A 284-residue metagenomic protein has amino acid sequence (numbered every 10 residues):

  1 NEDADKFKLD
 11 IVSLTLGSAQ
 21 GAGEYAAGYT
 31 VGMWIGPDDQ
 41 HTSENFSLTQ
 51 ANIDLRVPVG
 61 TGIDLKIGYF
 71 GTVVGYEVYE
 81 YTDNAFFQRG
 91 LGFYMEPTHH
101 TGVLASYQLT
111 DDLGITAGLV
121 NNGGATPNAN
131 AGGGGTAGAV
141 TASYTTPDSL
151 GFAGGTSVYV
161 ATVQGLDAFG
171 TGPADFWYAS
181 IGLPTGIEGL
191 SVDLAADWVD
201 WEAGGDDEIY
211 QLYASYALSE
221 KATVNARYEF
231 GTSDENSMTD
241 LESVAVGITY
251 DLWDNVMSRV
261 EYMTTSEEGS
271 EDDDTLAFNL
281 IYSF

Functional and structural regions predicted by a protein language model:
N1-A125, G132-A139, S143-F152, Y210-L218 (+3 more regions): Outer membrane beta-barrel
N1-K6, Q50, A203, V246 (+2 more regions): Outer-membrane beta-barrel proteins and related beta-barrel translocases across Gram-negative bacteria
E2, S13-T15, V163-G165, V199-W201 (+4 more regions): Outer-membrane beta-barrel proteins, especially TonB-dependent receptors
D38-S43, V74-Y79, T126-A129, D167-G172 (+3 more regions): Outer-membrane beta-barrel proteins
N45, G134, G172-P173, D254-N255 (+1 more regions): Short glycine/proline-enriched turn or capping motifs at secondary-structure junctions
G133, A137-M238: Detector for outer-membrane/organellar transmembrane beta-barrel domains, recognizing the amphipathic beta-strand
A142-T146, Y250-L252, M257, D272-F284: Outer-membrane beta-barrel "beta-signal"
N225-R227, G247-T249, N255-M263: Conserved active-site loop/cleft motifs that coordinate metal ions or position small ligands
